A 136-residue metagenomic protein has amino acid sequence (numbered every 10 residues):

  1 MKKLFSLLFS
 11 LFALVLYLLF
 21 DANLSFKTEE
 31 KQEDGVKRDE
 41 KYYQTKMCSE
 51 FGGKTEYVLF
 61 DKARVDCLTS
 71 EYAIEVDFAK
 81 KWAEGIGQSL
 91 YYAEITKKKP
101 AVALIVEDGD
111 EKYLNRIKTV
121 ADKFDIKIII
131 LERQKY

Functional and structural regions predicted by a protein language model:
M1-L4: Positively charged n-region of N-terminal signal peptides that target proteins for export
S6-D21: Hydrophobic membrane-insertion alpha-helices, especially the h-region of bacterial N-terminal signal peptides
Y17-S70: Acidic-basic catalytic patches of nuclease active cores, encompassing PD-(D/E)XK and other metal-cofactor nuclease
A63-V65, R133-Y136: A short acidic, often aromatic-flanked loop/helix-cap motif at beta-alpha or helix-coil junctions that lines enzyme
C67-F78, Y92: Conserved catalytic cores of phosphodiester-cleaving nucleases, focusing on short active-site segments
A79-R133: Catalytic cores of nucleic-acid endonucleases
